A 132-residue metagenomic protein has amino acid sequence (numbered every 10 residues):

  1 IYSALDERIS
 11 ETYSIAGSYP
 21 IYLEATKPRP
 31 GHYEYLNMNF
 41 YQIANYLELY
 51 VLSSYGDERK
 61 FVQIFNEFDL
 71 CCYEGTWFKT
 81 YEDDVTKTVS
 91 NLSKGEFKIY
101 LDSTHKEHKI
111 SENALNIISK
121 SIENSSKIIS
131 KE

Functional and structural regions predicted by a protein language model:
I1-E7: Short glycine-enriched nucleophile-adjacent loop and the immediately C-terminal alpha-helix near the catalytic center
R8-P30, L36-N39, E107-E132: C-terminal extensions
E11, A16-L92: The feature captures the conserved acid-bearing segment of alpha/beta-hydrolase catalytic domains
Y73-T76, D83-E132: C-terminal catalytic histidine-bearing segment of alpha/beta-hydrolase fold enzymes
